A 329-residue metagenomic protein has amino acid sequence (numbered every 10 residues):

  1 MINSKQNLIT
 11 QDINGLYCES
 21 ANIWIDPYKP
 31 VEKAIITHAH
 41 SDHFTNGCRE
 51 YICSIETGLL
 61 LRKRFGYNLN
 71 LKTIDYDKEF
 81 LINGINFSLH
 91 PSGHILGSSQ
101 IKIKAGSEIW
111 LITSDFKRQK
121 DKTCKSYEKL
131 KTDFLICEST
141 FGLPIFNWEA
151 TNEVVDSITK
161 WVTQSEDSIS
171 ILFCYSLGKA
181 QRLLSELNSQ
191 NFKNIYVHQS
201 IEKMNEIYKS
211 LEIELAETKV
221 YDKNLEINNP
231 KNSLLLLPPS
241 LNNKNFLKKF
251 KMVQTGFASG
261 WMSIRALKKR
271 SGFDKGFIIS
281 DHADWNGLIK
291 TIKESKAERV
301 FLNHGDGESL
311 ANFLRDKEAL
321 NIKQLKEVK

Functional and structural regions predicted by a protein language model:
I2-S20, W24-K29, K33, A39-I169 (+2 more regions): His/Asp/Glu-rich metal-coordinating catalytic cores of metallo-dependent phosphodiesterases/hydrolases acting on
I2-S4, D222-K329: C-terminal regulatory/interaction regions
G15-Y28, K78-F80, E217-S233, P239-L247: Short acidic low-complexity segments
E32-H38, C48-I55, G66-Y76, G84-F87 (+4 more regions): Active-site regions of enzymes building and remodeling cell-envelope glycoconjugates
F44, S98, K120-D121, A180-L184 (+3 more regions): Short, well-ordered alpha-helical microsegments
G93-A105, F116, K120-D121, F134 (+4 more regions): Active-site-proximal loop/helix segment associated with metal-binding centers of metalloenzymes
E128-K129, L143-I227, R299-K329: Binuclear metal-ion centers of metallo-dependent hydrolases, dominated by the metallo-beta-lactamase
